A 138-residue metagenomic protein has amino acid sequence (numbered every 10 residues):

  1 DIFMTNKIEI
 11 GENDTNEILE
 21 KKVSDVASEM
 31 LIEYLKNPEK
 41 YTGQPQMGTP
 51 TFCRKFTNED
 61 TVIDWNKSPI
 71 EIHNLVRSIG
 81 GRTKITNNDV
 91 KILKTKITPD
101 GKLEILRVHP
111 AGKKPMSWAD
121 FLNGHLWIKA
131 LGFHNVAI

Functional and structural regions predicted by a protein language model:
D1-C53, E59: Donor/substrate-binding cores of folate-linked one-carbon enzymes
Q46, R54-K55, R77, K114: Basic side chains
D60, D64-I138: An anion-binding loop in the catalytic cleft
